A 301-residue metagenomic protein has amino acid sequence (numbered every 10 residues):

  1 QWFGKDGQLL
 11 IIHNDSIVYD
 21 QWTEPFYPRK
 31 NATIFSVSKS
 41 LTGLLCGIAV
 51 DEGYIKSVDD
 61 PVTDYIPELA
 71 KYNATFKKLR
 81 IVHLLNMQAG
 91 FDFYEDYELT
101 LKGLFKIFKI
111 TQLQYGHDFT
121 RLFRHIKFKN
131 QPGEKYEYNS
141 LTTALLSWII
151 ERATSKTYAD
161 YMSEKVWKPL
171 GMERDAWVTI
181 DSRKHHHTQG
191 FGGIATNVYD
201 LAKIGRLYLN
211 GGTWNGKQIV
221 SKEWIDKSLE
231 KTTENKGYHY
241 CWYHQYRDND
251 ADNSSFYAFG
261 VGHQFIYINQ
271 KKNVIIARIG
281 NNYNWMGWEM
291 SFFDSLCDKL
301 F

Functional and structural regions predicted by a protein language model:
Q1-F26, G171, I266, N273-A277: A short, well-structured edge-of-sheet supersecondary motif
D15, T33-V58, L84, L146-I150 (+1 more regions): Active-site SXXK
R29, E98, F105-R183, Q189: Catalytic-site signature segments of enzymes, centered on catalytic residues
G47, T63, V82-L85, T120 (+9 more regions): Non-transmembrane alpha-helical segments in soluble domains of secreted/periplasmic/extracellular proteins
E52-Y94, H125-K127, A153-F191, T196: Active-site helix/loop module of the DD-peptidase/beta-lactamase fold, centered on the serine-lysine SxxK catalytic
T142-I149, G190-T213, Q264-G280: Active-site-proximal alpha-helical segments within enzyme catalytic domains
E173-R174, T179, D226-I275: Active-site Gly/Thr loop motif
A258-F301: Structured C-terminal helix/loop/strand segments within mature extracytoplasmic catalytic/sensor domains
